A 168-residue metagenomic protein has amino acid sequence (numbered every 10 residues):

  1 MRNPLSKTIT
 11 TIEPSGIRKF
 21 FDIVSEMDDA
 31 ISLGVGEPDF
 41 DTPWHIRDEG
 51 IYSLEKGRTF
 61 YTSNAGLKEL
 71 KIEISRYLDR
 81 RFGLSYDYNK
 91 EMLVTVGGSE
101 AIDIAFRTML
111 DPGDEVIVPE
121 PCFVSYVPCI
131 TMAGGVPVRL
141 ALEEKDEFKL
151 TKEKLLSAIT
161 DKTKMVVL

Functional and structural regions predicted by a protein language model:
M1-I9: Generic N-terminal amphipathic, Lys/Arg-enriched alpha-helix
T8-G97, I104: N-terminal small-domain helix-loop-helix segment of the aminotransferase-like
I23, A105, K154-A158: CheY-like receiver
A30, E115, V136: Residue-level detector of anion-binding/catalytic polar loops
Y86-M92, P112-E115, D161-K162: Short acidic capping loops at alpha-helix termini that bridge into adjacent secondary structure
T108-I130: Conserved PLP-anchoring active-site segment centered on the Schiff-base-forming lysine
T131-V138: A short helix-loop-beta submotif of the ANL/AMP-binding
V138, E144-L168: Active-site phosphate-binding strand-loop segment of PLP-dependent enzymes
